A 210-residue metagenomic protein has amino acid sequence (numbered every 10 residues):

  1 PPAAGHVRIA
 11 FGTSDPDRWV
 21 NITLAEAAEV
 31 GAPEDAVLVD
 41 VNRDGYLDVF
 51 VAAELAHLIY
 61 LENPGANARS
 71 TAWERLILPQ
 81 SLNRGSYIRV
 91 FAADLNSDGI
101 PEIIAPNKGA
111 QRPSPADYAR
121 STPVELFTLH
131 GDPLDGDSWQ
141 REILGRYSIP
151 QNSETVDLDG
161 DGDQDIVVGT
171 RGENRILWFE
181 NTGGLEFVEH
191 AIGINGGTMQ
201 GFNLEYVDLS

Functional and structural regions predicted by a protein language model:
P1-S210: Beta-propeller-forming repeat regions
